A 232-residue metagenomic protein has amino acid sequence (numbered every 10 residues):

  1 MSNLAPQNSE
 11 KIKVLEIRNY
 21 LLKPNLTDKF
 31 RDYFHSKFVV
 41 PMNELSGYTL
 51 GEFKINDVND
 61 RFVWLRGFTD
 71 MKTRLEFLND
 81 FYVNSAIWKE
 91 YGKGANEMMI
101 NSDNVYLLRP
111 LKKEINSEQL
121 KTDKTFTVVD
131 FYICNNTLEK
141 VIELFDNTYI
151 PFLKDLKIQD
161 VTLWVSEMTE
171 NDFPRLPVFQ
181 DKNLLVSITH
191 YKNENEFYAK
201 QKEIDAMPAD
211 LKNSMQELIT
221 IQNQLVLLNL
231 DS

Functional and structural regions predicted by a protein language model:
M1-E10: Bacterial Sec-dependent N-terminal signal peptides
L4, Q224, L230-S232: Short linear motifs in intrinsically disordered/low-complexity regions
S9-E10, D32-G51, G67-L107, T148 (+3 more regions): An amphipathic, aromatic/His-enriched active-site/gating alpha helix that lines ligand/cofactor pockets
S9-I12, T122: Short hydrophobic/aromatic-rich motifs at helix boundaries and adjacent loops
I12-K72, T127-Y132: The feature marks the first
I17-L21, P110-R175, F179-E194, N229-S232: Surface-exposed interaction/gating patches
L26-T27, N84, T137-L138: A generic structural signal for short
D28-F30, D60-R61, E76, K113-N116 (+1 more regions): Residues in flexible loops and secondary-structure boundaries
